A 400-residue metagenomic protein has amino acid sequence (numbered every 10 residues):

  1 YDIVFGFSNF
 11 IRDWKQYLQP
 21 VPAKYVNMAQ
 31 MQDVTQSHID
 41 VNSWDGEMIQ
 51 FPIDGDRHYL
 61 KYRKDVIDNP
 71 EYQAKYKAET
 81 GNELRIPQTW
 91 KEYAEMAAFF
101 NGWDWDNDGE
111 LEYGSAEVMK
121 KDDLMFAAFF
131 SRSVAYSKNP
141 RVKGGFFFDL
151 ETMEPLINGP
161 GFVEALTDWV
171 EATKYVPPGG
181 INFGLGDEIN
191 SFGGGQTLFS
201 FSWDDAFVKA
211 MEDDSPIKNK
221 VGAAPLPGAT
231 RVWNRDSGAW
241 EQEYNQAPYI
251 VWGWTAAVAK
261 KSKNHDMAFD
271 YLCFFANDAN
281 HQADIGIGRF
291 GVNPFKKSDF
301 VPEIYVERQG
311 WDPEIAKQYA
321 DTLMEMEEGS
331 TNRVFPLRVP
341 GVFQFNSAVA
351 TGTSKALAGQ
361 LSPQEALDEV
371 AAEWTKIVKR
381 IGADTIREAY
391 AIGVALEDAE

Functional and structural regions predicted by a protein language model:
Y1-G6, G194-W203: Alpha-to-beta junction loops
V4-Y62, G222-L226, V232-E243: Hinge/lid segment of periplasmic solute-binding proteins
S8-K15, S202-K218, T230-R231: A ligand-binding cleft/hinge motif common to bilobed small-molecule-binding domains
G46, V66, K174-P177, D214-D299 (+1 more regions): Extracytoplasmic/periplasmic substrate-recognition and gating elements
K75-R85, T152-E154, V170-F183, Q196 (+1 more regions): A local structural motif
Q88-E92, G180-G194: Short helix-initiation/N-cap motifs at beta->coil->alpha
E92-F99, A128, R132-N182, G222-R231: Glycine-centered hinge/linker elements that transmit conformational signals in sensory and ligand-binding systems
G228, R235-Q242, G286-K355, A383-E400: Long, aromatic- and glycine/proline-rich binding clefts that accommodate carbohydrate-like moieties
